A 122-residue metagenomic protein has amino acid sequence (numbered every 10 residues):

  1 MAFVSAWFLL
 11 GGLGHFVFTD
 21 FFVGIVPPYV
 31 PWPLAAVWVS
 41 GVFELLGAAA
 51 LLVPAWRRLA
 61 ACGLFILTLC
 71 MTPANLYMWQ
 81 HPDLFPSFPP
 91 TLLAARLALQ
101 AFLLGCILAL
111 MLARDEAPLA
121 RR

Functional and structural regions predicted by a protein language model:
M1-R122: Membrane-interface extramembranous regions
